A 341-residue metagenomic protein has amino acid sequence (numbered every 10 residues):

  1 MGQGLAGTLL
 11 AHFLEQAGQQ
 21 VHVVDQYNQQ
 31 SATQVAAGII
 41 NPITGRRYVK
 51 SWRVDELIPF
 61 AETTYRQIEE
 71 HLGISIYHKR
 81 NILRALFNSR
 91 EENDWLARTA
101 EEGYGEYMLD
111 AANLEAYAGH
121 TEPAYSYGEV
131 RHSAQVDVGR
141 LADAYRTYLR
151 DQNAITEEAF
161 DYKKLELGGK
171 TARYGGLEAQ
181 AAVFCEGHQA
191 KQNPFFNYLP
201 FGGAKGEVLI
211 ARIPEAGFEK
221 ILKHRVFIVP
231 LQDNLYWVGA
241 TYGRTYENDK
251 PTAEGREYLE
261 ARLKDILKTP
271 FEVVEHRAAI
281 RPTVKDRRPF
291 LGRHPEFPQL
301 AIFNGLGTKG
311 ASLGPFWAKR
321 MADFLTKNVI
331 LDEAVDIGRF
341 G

Functional and structural regions predicted by a protein language model:
M1, L177-Q189, A318: Short hydrophobic core segments
G4-L5, T308: Residue-level detector of alpha-helix initiation sites
A6-A17, Q26, I39, T44 (+2 more regions): Active-site substrate-recognition segment that forms the wall of the catalytic cavity or substrate channel
F13, Q26-R80, N93: Conserved FAD-binding subdomain of flavin-dependent enzymes
Y48-F60, G128-A144, K250-G255, S312: Short beta-strand to alpha-helix junction loop
H71-Q152, T156, K163: Flavin (FAD/FMN) cofactor-binding and adjacent substrate-gating region of FAD-dependent oxidoreductase domains
E157-E178, A182: Conserved beta-strand-loop-beta-strand element in the redox core of flavoprotein oxidoreductases
E275-G341: C-terminal catalytic lobe of FAD-dependent flavoproteins
